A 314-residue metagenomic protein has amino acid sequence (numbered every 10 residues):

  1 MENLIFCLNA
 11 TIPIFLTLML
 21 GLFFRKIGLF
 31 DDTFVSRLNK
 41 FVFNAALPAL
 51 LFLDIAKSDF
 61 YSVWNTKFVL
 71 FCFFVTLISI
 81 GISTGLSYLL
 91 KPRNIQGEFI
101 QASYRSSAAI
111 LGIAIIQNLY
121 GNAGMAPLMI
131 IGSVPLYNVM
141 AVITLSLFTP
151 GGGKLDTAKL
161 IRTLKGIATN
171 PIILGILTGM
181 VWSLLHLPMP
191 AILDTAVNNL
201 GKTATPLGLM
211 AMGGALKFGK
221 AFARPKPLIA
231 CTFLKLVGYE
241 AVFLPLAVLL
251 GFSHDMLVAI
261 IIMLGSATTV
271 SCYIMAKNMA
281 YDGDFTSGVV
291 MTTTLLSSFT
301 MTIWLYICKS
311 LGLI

Functional and structural regions predicted by a protein language model:
M1-I314: Alpha-helical transmembrane segments of multi-pass small-molecule/ion transporters
